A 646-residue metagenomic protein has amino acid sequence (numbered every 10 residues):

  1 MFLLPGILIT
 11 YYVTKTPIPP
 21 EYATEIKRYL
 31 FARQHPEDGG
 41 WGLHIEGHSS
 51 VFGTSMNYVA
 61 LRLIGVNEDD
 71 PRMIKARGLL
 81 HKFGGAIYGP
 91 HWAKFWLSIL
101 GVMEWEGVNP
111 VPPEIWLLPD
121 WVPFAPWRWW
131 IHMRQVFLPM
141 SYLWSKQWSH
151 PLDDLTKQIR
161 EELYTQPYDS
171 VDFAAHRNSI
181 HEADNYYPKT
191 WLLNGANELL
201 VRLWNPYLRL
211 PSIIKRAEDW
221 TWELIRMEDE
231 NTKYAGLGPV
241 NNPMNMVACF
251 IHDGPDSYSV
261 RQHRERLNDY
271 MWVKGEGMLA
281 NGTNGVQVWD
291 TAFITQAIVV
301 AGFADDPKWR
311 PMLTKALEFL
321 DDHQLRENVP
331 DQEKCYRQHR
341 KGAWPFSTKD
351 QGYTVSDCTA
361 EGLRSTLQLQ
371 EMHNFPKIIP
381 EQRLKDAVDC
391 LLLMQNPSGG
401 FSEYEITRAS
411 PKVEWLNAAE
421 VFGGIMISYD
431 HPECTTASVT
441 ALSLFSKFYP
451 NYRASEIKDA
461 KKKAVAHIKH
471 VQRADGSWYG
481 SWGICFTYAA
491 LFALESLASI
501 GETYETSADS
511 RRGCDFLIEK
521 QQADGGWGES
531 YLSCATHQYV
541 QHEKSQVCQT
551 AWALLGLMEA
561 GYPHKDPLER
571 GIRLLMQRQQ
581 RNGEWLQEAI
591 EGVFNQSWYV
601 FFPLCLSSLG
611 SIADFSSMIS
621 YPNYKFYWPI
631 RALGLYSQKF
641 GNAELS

Functional and structural regions predicted by a protein language model:
M1-S646: Preference for long, amphipathic alpha-helical scaffolds in soluble/luminal domains and all-alpha bundles
